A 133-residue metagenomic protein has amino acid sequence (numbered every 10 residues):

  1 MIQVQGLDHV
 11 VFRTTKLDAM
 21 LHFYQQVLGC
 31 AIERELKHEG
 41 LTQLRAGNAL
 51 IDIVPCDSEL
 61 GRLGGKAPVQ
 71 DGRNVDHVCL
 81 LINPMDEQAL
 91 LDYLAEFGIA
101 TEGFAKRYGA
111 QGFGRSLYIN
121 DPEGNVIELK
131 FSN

Functional and structural regions predicted by a protein language model:
D8, E39-G40, D76, R115: Residue-level marker for the onset of beta-strands and adjacent loop->beta junctions in well-ordered domains
F12-S58: Core segments of cupin and vicinal oxygen chelate
T14-L17, R73, V78-E123: Vicinal oxygen chelate
C56, R62, K66-D76, L81: Helix-adjacent hinge/juxtasegments
G112, L129-N133: Short beta->alpha transition motifs characteristic of CBS
